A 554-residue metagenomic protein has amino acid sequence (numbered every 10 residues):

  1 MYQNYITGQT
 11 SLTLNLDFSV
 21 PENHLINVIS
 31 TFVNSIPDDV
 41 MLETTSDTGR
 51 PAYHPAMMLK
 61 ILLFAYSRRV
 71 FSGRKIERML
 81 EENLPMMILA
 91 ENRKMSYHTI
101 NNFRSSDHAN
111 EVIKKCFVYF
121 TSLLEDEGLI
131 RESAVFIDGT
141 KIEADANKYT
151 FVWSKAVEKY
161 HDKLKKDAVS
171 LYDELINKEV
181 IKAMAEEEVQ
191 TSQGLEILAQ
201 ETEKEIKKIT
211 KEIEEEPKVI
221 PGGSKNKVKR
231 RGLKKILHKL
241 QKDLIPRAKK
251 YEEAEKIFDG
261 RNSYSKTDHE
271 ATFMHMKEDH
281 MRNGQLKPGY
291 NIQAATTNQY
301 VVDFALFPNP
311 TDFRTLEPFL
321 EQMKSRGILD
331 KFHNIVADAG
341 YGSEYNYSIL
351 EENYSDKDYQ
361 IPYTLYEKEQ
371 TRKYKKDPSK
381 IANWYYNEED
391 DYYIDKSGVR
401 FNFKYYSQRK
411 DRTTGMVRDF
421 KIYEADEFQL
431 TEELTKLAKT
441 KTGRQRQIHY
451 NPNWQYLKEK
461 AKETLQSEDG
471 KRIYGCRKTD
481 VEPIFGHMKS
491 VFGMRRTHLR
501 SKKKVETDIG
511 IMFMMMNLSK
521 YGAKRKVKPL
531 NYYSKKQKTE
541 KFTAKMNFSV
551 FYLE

Functional and structural regions predicted by a protein language model:
M1-N27: Hydrophobic alpha-helical membrane-insertion signals
Y2-N4, V70-E82, R93-K94, H98-E554: Anion-binding and metal-coordination hotspots
E22-L63, Y450: Basic, short loop/linker segments at the boundary and entry of helix-turn-helix/winged-helix-like folds
T31, F64, M512-M516: Short, residue-level hotspots on alpha-helical faces of the histone-fold and other alpha-helical interaction modules
A56-S67, F71, I76: N-terminal catalytic cores of NTP/NDP-binding nucleotidyl/phosphoryl-transfer enzymes
I88: Extended, structured, electrostatic nucleic-acid-contact surfaces
